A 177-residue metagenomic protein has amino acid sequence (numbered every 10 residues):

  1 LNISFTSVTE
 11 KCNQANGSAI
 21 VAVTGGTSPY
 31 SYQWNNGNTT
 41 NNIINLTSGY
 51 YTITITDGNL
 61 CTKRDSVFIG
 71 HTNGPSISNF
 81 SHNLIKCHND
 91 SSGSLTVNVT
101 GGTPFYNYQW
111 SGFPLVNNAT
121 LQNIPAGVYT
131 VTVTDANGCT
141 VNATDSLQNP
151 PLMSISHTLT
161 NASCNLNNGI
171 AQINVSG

Functional and structural regions predicted by a protein language model:
L1-G177: Proline- and Ser/Thr-rich low-complexity, intrinsically disordered segments
